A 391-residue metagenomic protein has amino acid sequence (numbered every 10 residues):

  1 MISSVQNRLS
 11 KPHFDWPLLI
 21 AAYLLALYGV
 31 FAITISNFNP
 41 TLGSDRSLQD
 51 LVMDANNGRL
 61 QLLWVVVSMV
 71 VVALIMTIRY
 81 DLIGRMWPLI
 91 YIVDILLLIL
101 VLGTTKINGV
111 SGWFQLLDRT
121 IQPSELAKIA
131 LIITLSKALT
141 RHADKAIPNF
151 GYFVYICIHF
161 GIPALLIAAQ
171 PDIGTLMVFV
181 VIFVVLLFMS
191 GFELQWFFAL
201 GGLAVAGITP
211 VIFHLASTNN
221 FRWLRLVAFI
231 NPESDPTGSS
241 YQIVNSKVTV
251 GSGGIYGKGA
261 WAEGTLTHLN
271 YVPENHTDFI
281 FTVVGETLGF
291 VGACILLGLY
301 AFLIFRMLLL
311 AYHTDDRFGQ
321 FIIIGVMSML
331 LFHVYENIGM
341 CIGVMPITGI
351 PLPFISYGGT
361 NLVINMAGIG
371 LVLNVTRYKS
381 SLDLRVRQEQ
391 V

Functional and structural regions predicted by a protein language model:
M1-I20, L24-L25, F31-P171, I338-P353 (+3 more regions): Membrane-helix boundary/helix-loop-helix interface segments in multi-pass membrane proteins
V52, M177, I182-W196, T265-G292 (+1 more regions): Interfacial segments of multi-pass membrane proteins
L62-V71, E286-F305: Hydrophobic alpha-helical transmembrane segments
Y91-L102, Y155-P163, L186, A204-I212 (+1 more regions): Small-residue-rich segments of transmembrane alpha-helices in multi-pass membrane proteins, especially helix faces
I107, S111-W113, A199-C294, D315-G319: Hydrophobic, glycine- and aromatic-enriched re-entrant/interface helices and adjoining loop segments
N149-V154, G191-G202: Membrane-interfacial entry segments at the cytosolic side of transmembrane helices
V154-L187, F213-N219, L288-G292: Helix-loop-helix junctions and helix-breaking kinks within/between transmembrane helices of multi-pass membrane
L309-T348: Loop-to-helix entry and N-terminal half of a specific, functionally important transmembrane alpha helix in multi-pass
